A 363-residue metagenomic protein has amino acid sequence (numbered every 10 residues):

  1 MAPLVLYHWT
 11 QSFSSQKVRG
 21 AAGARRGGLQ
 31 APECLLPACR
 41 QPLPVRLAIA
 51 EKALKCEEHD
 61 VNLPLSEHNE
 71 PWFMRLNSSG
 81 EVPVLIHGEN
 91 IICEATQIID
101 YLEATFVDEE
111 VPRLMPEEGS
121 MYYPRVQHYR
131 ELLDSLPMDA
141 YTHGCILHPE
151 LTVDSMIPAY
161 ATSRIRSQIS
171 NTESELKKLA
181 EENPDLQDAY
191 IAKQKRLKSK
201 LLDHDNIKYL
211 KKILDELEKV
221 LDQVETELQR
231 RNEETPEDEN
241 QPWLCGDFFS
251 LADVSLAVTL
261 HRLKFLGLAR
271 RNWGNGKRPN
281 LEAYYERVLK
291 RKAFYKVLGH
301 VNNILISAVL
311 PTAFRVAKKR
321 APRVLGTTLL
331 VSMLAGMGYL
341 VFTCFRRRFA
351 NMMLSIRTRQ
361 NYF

Functional and structural regions predicted by a protein language model:
M1-A192, R230, E234-P236, L325-F363: GST-like domain detector, emphasizing the conserved glutathione-binding G-site in the N-terminal thioredoxin-like
S14, Q41, V45, N206-Y209 (+3 more regions): Alpha-helical packing segments of well-folded alpha/beta enzyme cores
L114-Y122, E216, T235-A252: All-alpha amphipathic helical-bundle segments outside canonical DNA-binding/catalytic cores that form hydrophobic
K177-D203, L217-V220, V224: A structural motif
L244-L268, E282, R320-A321: GST superfamily/GST-like fold recognition
T259-H300: Short His-centered aromatic/hydrophobic patch
V288-K319: Juxtamembrane amphipathic/hinge helix adjacent to a transmembrane helix
R315-L329: Juxtamembrane/start-of-transmembrane alpha-helix segments at the extracytoplasmic/lumenal side of membrane anchors
